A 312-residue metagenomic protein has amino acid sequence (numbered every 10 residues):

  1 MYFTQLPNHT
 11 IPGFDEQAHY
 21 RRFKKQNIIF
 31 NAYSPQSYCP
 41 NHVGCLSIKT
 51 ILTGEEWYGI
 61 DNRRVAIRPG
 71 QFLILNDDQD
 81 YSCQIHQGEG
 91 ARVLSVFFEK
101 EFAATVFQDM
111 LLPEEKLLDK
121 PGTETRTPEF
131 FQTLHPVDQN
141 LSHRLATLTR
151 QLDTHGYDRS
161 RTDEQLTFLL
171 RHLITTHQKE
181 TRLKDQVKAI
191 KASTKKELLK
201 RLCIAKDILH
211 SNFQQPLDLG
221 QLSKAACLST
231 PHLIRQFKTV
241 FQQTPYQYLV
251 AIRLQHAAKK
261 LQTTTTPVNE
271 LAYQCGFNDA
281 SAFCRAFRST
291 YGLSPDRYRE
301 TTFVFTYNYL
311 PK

Functional and structural regions predicted by a protein language model:
M1-T10: N-terminal presequences and immediately downstream first alpha-helices
Y2, D15-T123, R150-S160: N-terminal regulatory/effector-sensing and dimerization cores that precede helix-turn-helix DNA-binding domains
V106, L169-H177, F237, L261: Hydrophobic recognition helices of helix-based DNA-binding modules
T123-S193, E197-K200, I204: An amphipathic alpha-helical interaction segment
H155, Q215, T264-T265, G276: Flexible coil/turn residues that form the inter-helical turn or adjacent wing/linker of helix-turn-helix
T175-K179, K188-K196, I204-Q255, A272-T301: Basic/polar phosphate-binding segments, predominantly the helix-turn-helix DNA-binding elements of transcriptional
L249, F305-N308: Internal, well-folded beta-alpha domain core
